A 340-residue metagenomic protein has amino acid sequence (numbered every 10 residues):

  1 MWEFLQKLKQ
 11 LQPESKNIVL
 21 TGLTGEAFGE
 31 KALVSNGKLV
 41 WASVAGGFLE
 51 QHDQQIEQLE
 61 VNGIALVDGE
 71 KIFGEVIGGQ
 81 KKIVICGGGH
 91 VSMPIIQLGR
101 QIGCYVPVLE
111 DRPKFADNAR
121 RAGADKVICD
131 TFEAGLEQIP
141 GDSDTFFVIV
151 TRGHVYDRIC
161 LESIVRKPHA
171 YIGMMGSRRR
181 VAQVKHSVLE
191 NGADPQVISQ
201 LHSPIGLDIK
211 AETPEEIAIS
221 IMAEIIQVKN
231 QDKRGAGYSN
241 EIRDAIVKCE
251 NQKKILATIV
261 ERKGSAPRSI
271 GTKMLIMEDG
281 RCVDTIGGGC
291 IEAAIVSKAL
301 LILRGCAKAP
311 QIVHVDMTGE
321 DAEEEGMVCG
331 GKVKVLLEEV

Functional and structural regions predicted by a protein language model:
M1-D111, N118-R121, S187-L189, V228-V340: Segments forming oxygen-rich coordination pockets for charged ligands
G25, R152-V155, S177-R178, R262: Short glycine-rich anion-binding loops that position phosphate/pyrophosphate groups of nucleotides and phosphorylated
S92-I95, V155-C160, R180-Q183, R268: Short glycine/serine/threonine-rich phosphate/pyrophosphate-binding segments that cradle anionic phosphate groups
P107, F146-R152, E162-S187: ADP-ribose/adenylate-binding Rossmann-like module
P113-F115, R179: Helix N-cap at the beta1-alpha1 junction of Rossmann-like dinucleotide-binding domains, i.e., the first residues
D130-G135, V155: Conserved SAM/SAH-binding loop
E133-S143: Short amphipathic alpha-helix with an adjacent loop that forms part of the alpha/beta core around
M175-D244: Adenosine-phosphate binding glycine-rich loop
